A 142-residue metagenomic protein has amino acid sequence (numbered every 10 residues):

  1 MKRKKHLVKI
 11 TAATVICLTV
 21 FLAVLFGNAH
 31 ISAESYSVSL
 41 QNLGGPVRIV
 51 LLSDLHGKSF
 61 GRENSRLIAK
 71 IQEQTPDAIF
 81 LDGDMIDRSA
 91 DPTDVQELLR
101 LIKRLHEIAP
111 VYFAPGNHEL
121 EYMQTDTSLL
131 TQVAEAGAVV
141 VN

Functional and structural regions predicted by a protein language model:
M1-L43: N-terminal membrane-anchoring alpha-helices
V8-T11, V20-V24, L51-S53, D84-M85 (+1 more regions): N-terminal start-of-chain detector that recognizes signal peptides and the immediate post-cleavage beginning
I10-A12, N42-G44, T75-A78, L105: Short amphipathic alpha-helical segments, especially helix-boundary/capping motifs
A12-I16, I49, V111: A generic structural signal for ordered alpha-helices
F26-P76, D91, T127, A138: N-terminal signal-anchor transmembrane helix
E63-N142: Core catalytic region of metal-dependent phosphoesterases/phosphodiesterases, especially metallo-beta-lactamase-like
